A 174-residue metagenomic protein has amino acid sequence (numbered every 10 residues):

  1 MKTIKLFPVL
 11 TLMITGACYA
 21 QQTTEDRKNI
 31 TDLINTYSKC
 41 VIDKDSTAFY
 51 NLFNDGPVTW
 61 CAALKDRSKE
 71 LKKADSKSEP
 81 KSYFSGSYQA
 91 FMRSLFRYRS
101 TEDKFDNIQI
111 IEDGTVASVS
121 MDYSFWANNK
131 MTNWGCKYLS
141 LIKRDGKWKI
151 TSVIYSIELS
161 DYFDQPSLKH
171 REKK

Functional and structural regions predicted by a protein language model:
M1-E25: Bacterial Sec-dependent N-terminal signal peptides
C18-D55, H170-E172: Short, low-complexity N-terminal intrinsically disordered segments enriched in polar/charged residues
V41-Y88: Early exported N-terminus immediately downstream of N-terminal targeting peptides
F53, Y123-F125, I154: Short beta-strand segments enriched in hydrophobic/aromatic residues within well-folded beta-rich domains
K72-N128: Surface-exposed, charged secondary-structure patches
S118, W134-D164: Short beta-strand edge/turn micro-motifs at domain boundaries
D161-K174: Acidic/histidine-enriched, glycine/proline-rich intrinsically disordered or flexible terminal extensions
